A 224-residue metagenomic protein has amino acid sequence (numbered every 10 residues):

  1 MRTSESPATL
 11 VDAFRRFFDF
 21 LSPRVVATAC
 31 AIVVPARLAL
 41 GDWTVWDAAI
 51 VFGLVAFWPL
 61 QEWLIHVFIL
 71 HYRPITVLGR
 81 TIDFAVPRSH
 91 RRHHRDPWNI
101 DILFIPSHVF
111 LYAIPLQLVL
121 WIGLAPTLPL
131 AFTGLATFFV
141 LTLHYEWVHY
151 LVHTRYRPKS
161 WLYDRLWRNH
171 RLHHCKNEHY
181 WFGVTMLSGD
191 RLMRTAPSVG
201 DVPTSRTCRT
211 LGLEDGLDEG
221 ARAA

Functional and structural regions predicted by a protein language model:
M1-F138, T142, W147, E178-A224: Non-catalytic, topology-defining segments of multipass membrane proteins
H71, T154, H173-K176: Alpha-helix C-capping/helix-to-loop hinge sites
V152-Y163: Interfacial helix-loop-helix junctions of multi-pass membrane proteins
Y156, N169-R171, D190: Intrinsic structural disorder
R165-V184: Interfacial loop-to-transmembrane junctions
